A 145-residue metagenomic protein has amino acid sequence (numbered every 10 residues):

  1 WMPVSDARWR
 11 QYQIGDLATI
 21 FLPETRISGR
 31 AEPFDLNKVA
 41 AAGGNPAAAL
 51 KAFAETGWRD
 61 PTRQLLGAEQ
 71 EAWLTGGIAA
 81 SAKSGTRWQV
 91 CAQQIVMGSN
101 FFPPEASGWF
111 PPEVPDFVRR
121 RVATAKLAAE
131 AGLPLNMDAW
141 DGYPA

Functional and structural regions predicted by a protein language model:
W1-A145: Long, structured stretches of catalytic cores involved in phosphate-ester chemistry, encompassing
